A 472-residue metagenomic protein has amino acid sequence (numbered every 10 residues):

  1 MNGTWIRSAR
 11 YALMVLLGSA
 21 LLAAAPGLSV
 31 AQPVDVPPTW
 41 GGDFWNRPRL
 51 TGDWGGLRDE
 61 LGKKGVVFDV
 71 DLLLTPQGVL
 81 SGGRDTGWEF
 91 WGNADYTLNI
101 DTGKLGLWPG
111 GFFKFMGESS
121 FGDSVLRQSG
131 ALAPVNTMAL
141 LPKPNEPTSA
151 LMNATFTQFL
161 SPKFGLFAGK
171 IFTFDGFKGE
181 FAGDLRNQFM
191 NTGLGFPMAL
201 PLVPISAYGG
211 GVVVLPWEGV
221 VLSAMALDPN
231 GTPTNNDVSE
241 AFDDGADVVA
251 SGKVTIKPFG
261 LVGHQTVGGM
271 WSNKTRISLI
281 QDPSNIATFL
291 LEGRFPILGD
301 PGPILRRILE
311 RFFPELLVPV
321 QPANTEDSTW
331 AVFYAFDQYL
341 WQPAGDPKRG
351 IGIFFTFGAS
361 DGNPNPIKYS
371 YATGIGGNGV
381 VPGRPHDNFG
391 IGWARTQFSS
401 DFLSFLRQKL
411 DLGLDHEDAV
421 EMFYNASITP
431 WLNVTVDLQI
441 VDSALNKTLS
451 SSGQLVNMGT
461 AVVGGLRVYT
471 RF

Functional and structural regions predicted by a protein language model:
A23-L73, D101-G103, L107: N-terminal periplasmic/intermembrane-space "pro-region" immediately following the signal or transit peptide
L50-T51, K64, G78, W88-A94 (+7 more regions): Residues that define the transmembrane beta-barrel architecture of outer-membrane proteins
G52-F68, D101-F113, P162-K163, E218-G219 (+5 more regions): Short loop/turn motifs that connect adjacent beta-strands in outer-membrane beta-barrel proteins
F68-P76, F113-S119, L166-F172, L222-D228 (+5 more regions): Transmembrane beta-barrel strands of outer-membrane/channel proteins
Q77-G92, G106-N153, A241, I277 (+1 more regions): Surface-exposed loop and membrane-interface regions of Gram-negative outer-membrane beta-barrel proteins
L126-T155, P162-S251, R407, L412: Surface-exposed coil loops of outer-membrane beta-barrel proteins
S251-K253, G269-W330, Q342, D361-P382 (+3 more regions): Outer membrane beta-barrel transmembrane domains
I391, M458-F472: Outer-membrane beta-barrel "beta-signal"
